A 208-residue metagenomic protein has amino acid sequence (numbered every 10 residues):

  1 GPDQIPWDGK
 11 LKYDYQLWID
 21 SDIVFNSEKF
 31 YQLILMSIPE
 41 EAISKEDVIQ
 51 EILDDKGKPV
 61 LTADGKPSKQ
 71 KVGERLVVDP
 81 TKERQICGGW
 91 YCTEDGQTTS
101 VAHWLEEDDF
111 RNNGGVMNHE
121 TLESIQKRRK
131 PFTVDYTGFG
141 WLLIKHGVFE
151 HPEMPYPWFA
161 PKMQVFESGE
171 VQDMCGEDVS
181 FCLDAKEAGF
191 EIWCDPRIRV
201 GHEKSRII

Functional and structural regions predicted by a protein language model:
G1-D14: Active-site-proximal specificity loops/subdomain of glycosyltransferases
K12-V24: Short beta-strand-to-loop acidic/aromatic patch adjacent to the donor-nucleotide binding site
Y15, R84-I86, I192: Short, Asp-centered acidic motifs that coordinate Mg2+ and/or phosphate in catalytic or ligand-binding sites
I19-S21, G89-C92, R197: Active-site-proximal beta-strand/loop segments in catalytic clefts of secreted hydrolases
D22, L35-M36, I207: Polar low-complexity intrinsically disordered regions
F25-N26, E177: Short, glycine/acidic-rich beta->alpha junctions
N26-Q164: Conserved catalytic core of nucleotide-sugar-dependent glycosyltransferases
E153-I208: C-terminal catalytic/acceptor-binding lobe
